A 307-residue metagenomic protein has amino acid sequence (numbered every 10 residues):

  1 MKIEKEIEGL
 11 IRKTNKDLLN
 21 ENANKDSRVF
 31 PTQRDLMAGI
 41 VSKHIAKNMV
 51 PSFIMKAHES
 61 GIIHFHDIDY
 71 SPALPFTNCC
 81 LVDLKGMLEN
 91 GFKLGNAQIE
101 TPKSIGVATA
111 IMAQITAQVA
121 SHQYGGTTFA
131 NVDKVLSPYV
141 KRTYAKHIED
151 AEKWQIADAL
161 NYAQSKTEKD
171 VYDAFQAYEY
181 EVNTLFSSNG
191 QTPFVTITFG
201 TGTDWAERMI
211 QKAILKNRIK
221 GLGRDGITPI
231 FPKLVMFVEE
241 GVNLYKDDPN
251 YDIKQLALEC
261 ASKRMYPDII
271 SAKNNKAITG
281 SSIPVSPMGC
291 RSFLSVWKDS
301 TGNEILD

Functional and structural regions predicted by a protein language model:
K2-D307: Conserved catalytic cores of very large enzyme subunits
